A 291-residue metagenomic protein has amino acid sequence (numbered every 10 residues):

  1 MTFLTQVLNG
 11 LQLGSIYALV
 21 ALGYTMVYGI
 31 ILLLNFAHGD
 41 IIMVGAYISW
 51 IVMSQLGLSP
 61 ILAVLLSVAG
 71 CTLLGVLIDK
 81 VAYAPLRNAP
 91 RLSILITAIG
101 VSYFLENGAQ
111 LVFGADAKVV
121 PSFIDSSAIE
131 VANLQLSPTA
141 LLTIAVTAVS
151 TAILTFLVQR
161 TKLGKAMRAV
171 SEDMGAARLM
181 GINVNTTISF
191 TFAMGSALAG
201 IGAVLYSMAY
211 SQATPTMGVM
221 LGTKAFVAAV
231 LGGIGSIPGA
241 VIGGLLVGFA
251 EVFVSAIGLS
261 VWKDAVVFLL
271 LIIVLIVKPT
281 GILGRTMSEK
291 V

Functional and structural regions predicted by a protein language model:
M1-V20, I48, L56-A63, A89-I94 (+4 more regions): Membrane-interfacial amphipathic/re-entrant helices at transmembrane-helix boundaries
L8, I30-L77, V81, L86 (+1 more regions): Membrane-embedded helix boundary and interhelical linker motif in transport proteins
L13, Q135-A213, I237-G243: Helix-loop-helix "hairpin" substructures at the membrane interface of multi-pass membrane proteins
Y17-A21, G57-A69, F192-A199, A203-L269: Transmembrane alpha-helical segments in multi-pass inner-membrane proteins
Y24, G57-V101, G108, I242-V247 (+1 more regions): Alpha-helical transmembrane segments within multi-pass membrane transporters and channels
A37, I61-L62, L92-S93, K162 (+4 more regions): Residues that define the loop-to-transmembrane-helix transition and helix capping in multi-pass membrane transporters
A46-W50, V68-L74, I99-N107, V146-T155 (+3 more regions): Hydrophobic core segments of alpha-helical transmembrane domains in multi-pass membrane transport and ion-translocation
P85-R160, T187, S211, F253 (+4 more regions): Transmembrane helix-bundle core of multi-pass membrane transporters and related energy-transducing complexes
